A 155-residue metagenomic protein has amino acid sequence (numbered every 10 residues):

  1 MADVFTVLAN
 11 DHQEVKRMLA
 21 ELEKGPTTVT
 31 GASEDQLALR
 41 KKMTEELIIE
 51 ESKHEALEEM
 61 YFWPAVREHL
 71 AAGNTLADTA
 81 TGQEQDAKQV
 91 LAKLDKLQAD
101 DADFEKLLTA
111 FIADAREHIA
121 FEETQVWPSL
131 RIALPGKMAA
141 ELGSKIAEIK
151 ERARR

Functional and structural regions predicted by a protein language model:
M1-R155: Small-residue-biased structural context
